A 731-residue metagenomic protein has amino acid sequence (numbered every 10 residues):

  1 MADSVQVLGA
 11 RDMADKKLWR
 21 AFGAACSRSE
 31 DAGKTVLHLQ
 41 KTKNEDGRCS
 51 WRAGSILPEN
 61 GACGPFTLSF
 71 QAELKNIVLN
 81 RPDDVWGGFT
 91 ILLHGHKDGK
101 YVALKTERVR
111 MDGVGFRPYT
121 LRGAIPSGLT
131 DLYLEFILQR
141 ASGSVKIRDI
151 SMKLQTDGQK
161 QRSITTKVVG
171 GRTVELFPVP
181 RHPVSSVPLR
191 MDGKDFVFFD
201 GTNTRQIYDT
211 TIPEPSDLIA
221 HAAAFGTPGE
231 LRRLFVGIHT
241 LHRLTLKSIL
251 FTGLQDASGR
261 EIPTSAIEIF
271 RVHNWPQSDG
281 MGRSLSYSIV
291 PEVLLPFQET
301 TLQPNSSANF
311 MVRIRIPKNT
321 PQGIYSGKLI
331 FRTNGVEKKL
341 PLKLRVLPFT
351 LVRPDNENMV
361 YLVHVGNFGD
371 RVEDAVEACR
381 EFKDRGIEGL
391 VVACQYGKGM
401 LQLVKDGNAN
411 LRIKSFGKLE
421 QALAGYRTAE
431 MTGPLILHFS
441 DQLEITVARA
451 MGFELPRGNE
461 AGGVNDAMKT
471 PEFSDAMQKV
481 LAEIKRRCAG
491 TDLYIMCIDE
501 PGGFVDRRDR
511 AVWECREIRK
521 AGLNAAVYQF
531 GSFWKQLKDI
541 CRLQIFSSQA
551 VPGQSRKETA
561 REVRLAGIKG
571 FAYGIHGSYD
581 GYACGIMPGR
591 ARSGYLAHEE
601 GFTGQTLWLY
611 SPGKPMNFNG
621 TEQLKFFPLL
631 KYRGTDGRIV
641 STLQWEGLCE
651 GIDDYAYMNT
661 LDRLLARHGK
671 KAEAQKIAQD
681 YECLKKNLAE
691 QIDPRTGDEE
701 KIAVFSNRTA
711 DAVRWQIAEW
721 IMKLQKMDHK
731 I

Functional and structural regions predicted by a protein language model:
M1-A308, P321: Extracellular and organelle-lumenal recognition/adhesion modules and their flexible linkers in secreted
D149-Q155, G335-V336, V346-P348, R592-Y632: C-terminal, active-site-flanking charged/polar segments
P228, P321, D374, K418 (+3 more regions): Short, glycine/acidic-rich beta->alpha junctions
G282, V290, R315, S326-T333 (+4 more regions): Aromatic-lined carbohydrate-binding surfaces of glycoside hydrolases
V312-P321: Extracellular/luminal low-complexity segments enriched in Ser/Thr/Pro
N465, M477-R508, C515-F530, T603 (+1 more regions): Catalytic domains of carbohydrate-active enzymes that cleave complex glycans
N524, Y528-G553: Aromatic- and acid-rich polysaccharide-binding/catalytic face of secreted or lumenal carbohydrate-active enzymes
L543-F618: Catalytic-core region of carbohydrate-active enzymes that cleave or remodel glycosidic bonds
